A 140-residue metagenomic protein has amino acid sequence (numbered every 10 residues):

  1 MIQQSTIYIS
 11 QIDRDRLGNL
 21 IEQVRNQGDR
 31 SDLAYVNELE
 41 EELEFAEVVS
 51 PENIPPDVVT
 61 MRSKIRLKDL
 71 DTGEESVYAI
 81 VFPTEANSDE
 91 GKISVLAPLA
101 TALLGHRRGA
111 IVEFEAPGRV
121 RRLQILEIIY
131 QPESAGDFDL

Functional and structural regions predicted by a protein language model:
M1, E85-S88: Short glycine-enriched loop/turn motifs at secondary-structure junctions
M1-P55: N-terminal intrinsically disordered, low-complexity, charge/repeat-rich segments that act as generic
T6, P51, P55-V58, V77 (+3 more regions): Generic secondary-structure boundary/loop-capping signal
I12, A34, E38, T60 (+4 more regions): Charged, alpha-helix-enriched surfaces in structured cytosolic catalytic cores of large nucleotide-utilizing machines
N37-F82: Long amphipathic N-terminal alpha/beta scaffold segment
L70-G73, E85, I129-A135: Short, conserved beta-turn/loop elements at beta-strand boundaries and strand-helix junctions
N87-Q131: Structured functional modules or segments
F138-L140: Short solvent-exposed strand/turn elements
